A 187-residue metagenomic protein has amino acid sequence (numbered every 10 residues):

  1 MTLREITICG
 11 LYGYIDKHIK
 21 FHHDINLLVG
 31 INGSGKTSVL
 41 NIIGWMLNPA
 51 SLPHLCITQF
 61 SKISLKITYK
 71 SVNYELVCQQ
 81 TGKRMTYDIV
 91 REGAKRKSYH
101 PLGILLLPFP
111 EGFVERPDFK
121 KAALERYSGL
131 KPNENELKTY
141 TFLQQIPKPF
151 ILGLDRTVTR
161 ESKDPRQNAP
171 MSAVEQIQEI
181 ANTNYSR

Functional and structural regions predicted by a protein language model:
M1-I15: N-terminal pre-Walker A segment at the start of P-loop NTPase domains
L3, F60-K62, P147-P149: Extracellular structured ligand-interaction cores
L11-Y12, W45-L47, P132-N135: Short beta->alpha connector loops
I15, S71-N73, T159: Primarily extracytoplasmic ectodomains and periplasmic/lumenal surface modules that are beta-strand-rich
K17-F21: Conserved A-loop
H22-Y74, Q80-G82, Y87-A94: Phosphate-binding glycine-rich loops of NTP-binding sites
S51-P53, E75-L76, N135-F142: Catalytic micro-motifs at enzyme active sites that drive phosphoryl/nucleotidyl and oxygen chemistry
R84-R187: Electropositive, glycine-dotted interaction segments that contact anionic polymers or phosphate-rich ligands
